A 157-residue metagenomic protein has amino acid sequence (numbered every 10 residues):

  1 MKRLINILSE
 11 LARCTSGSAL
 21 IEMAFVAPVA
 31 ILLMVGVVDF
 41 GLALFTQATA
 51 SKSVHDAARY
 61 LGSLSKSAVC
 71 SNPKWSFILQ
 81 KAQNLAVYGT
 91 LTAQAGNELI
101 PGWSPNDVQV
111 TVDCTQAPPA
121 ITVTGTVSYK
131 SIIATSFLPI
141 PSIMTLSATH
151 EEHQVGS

Functional and structural regions predicted by a protein language model:
M1-S16: N-terminal leader/signal peptides at the extreme start of proteins
K2-I5, K52-S157: Short, conserved structural patches
L11, A19-M23, M34-S65: Aliphatic-rich helix starts adjacent to a transmembrane/signal segment
V29: Conserved SAM-binding loop
